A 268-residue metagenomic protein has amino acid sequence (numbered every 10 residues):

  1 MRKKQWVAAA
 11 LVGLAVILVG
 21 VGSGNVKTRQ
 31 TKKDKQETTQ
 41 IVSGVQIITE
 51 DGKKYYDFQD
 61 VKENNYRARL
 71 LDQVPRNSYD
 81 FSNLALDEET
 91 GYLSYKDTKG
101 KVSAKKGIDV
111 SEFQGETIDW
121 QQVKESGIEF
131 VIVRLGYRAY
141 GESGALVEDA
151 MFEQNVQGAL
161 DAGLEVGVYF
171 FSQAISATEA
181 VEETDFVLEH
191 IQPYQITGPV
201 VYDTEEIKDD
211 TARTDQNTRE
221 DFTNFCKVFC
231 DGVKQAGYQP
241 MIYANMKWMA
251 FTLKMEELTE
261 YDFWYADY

Functional and structural regions predicted by a protein language model:
M1-V12: N-terminal Sec-pathway targeting helices
V19-K35: Sec-dependent signal peptide cleavage junction
D34-G136: Boundary/entry segment of secreted carbohydrate-active catalytic domains
G100, D119-G127, D149-L164, V187-I196: Acidic (Asp/Glu)-rich catalytic clusters
K106-D109, E129-R134, E165-F170, G198-T204 (+2 more regions): Structural recognition of the beta-strand scaffold that forms the well-ordered cores of secreted hydrolase catalytic
G107-I118, G136-M151, Q173-E182, K247-F251: Acidic-and-aromatic substrate-binding clefts and catalytic sites of carbohydrate-active enzymes
I108, V123, A159, Y202 (+1 more regions): Conserved, mostly hydrophobic/aromatic
H190-G198, T204-Y268: Surface-exposed substrate-engagement region within the catalytic domains of secreted or surface-exposed extracellular
